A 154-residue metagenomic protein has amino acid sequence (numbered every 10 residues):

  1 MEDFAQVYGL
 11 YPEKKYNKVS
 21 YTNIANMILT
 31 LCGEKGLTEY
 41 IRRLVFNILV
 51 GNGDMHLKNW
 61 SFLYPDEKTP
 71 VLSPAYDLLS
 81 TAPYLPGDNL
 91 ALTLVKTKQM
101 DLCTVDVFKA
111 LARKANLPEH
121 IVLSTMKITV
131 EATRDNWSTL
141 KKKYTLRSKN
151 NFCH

Functional and structural regions predicted by a protein language model:
M1-L57, S61-H154: Anionic ligand-binding catalytic core segments
